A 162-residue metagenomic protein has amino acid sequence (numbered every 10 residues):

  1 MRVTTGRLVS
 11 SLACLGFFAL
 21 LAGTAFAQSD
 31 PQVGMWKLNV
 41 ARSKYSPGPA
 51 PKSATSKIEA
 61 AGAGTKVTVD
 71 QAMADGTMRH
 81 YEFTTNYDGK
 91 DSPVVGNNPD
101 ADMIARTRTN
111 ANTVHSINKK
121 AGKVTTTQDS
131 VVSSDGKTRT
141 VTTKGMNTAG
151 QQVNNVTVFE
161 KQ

Functional and structural regions predicted by a protein language model:
M1-C14: Bacterial N-terminal signal peptides that target proteins for export
V3, F26-Q162: Hydrophobic small-molecule pocket/channel-lining residues, especially in calycin-type beta-barrels
S11-T24: Bacterial N-terminal signal peptides
